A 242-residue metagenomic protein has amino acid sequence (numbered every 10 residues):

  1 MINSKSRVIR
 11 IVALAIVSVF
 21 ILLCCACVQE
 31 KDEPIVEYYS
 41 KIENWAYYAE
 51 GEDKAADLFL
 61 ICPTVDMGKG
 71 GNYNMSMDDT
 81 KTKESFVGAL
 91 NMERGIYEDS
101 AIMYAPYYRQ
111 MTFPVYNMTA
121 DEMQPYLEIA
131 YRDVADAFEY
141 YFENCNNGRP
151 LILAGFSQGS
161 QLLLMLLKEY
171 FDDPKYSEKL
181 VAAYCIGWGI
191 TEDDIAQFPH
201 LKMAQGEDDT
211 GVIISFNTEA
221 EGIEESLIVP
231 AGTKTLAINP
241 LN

Functional and structural regions predicted by a protein language model:
M1-V8: N-terminal secretory signal peptides that target proteins for export/translocation
I9-V19: Sec-dependent N-terminal signal peptides
L23-A26: C-terminal motif of bacterial Sec signal peptides marking the signal peptidase cleavage site
E30-S85: N-terminal extension/subdomain marker
K54-A56, D99-M103, N147-P150, S177-V181: Loop/turn elements at helix/coil->beta-strand transitions in domains of secreted/extracellular proteins
I61-R149: Active-site catalytic motif of lipid deacylating hydrolases and related acyltransferases
D133-N147, E169-N242: Surface cap/lid and interfacial helix-loop subdomains adjacent to catalytic sites that gate substrate access
G155-G159, L163: Gly/Ala-rich beta-loop-alpha elbow adjacent to hydrolase catalytic centers
